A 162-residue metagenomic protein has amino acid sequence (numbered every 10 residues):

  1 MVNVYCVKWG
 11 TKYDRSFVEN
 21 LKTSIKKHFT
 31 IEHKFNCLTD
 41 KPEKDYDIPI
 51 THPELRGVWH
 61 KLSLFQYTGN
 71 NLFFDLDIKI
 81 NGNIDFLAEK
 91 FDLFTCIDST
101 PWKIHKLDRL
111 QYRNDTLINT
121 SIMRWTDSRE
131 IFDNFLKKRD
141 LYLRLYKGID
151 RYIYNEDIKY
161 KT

Functional and structural regions predicted by a protein language model:
M1-T162: Glycosyltransferase catalytic domains, chiefly GT-A lineage
